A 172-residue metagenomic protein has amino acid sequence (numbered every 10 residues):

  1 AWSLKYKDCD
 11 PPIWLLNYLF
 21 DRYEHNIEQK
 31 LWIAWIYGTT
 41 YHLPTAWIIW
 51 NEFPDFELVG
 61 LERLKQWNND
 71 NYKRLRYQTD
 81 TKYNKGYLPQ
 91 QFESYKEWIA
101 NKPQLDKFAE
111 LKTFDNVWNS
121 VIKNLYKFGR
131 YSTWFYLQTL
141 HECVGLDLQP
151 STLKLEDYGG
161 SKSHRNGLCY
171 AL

Functional and structural regions predicted by a protein language model:
A1-L88, E142: Structure-specific DNA junction-binding interface
L4-W14, E110-V117, Y158-S161: Short acidic alpha-helix initiation/capping motifs at coil-to-helix transition points, especially at protein N-termini
A34-H42, V121, L125, L140-H141 (+1 more regions): Generic structural signal for hydrophobic core residues of well-folded globular domains
R76-Y126: Helix-hairpin-helix/helix-loop-helix acidic hairpins
Q138-L172: Accessory, usually C-terminal, subdomains that scaffold auxiliary metal cofactors
